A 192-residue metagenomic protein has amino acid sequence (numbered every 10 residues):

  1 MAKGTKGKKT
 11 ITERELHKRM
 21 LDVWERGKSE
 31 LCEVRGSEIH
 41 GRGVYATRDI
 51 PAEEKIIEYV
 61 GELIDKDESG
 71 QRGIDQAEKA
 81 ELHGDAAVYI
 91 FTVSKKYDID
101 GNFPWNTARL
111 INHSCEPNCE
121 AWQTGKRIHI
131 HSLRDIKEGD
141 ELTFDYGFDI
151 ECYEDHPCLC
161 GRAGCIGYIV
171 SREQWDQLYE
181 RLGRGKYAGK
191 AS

Functional and structural regions predicted by a protein language model:
A2-K9, S114-S192: C-terminal SET catalytic tail plus cysteine-rich post-SET Zn-binding segment of SAM-dependent SET-domain
T12-E13: Low-complexity, glycine/proline/serine-enriched flexible coil segments that act as short hinges or interruptions within
H17-W122: Catalytic cores of histone-lysine modification enzymes
